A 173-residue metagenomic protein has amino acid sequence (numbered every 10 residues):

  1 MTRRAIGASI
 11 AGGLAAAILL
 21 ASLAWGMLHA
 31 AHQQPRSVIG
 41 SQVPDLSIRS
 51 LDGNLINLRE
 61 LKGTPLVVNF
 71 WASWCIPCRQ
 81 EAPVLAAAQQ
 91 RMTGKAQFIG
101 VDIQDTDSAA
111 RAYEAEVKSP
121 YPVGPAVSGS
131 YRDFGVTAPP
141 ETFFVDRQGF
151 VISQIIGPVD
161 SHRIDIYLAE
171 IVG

Functional and structural regions predicted by a protein language model:
M1-D45, G173: N-terminal targeting signals for export/organelle localization
T2-A5, W25-G26, E141-G173: Thiol-/selenol-based redox modules, centered on thioredoxin-like and closely related oxidoreductase domains
S37, D45-L66: A short beta-strand-turn-helix
T64-L66, W71-W74, Q148: Short pre-active-site segment immediately N-terminal to redox-active cysteine/selenocysteine motifs in thiol-based
P65-L66, A96, P140: Alpha/beta-hydrolase fold active-site loops
F70-A87: Conserved redox-active cysteine motifs that mediate thiol-disulfide chemistry, especially di-cysteine Cys-X(1-2)-Cys
I99, R111-Q148: Short, internal strand/loop/helix patches that form the active-site neighborhood or redox-interaction surface
